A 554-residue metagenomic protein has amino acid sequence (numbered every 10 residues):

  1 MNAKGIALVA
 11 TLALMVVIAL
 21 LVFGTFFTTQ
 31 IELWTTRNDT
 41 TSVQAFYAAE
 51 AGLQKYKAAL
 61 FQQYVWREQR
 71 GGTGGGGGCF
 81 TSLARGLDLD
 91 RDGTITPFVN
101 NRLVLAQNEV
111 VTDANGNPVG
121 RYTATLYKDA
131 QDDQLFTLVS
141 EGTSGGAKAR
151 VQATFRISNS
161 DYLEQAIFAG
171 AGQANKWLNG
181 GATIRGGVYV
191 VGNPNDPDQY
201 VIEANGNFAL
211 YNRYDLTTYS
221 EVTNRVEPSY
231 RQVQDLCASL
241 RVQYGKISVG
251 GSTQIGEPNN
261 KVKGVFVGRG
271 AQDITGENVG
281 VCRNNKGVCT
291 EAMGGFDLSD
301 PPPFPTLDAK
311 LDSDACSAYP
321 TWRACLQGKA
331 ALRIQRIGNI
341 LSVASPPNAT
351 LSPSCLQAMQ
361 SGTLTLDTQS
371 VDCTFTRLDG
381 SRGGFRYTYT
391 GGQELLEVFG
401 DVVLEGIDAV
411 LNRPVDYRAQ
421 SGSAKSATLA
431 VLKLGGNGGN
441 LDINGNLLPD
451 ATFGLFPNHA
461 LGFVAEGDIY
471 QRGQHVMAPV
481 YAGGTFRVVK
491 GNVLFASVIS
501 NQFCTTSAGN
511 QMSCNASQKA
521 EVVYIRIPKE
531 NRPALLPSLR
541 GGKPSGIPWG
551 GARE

Functional and structural regions predicted by a protein language model:
N2-A171, G192, Y524, K529-E554: Beta-strand/loop motifs with alternating small/hydrophobic and polar/acidic residues, enriched in the first structured
D39, F98-T112, L178-G181, Y200 (+10 more regions): Low-complexity, repetitive regions of proteins mediating host interaction that are extracellular, surface-exposed
G120-A330, L434-N440, N444-N446, F456-P457 (+2 more regions): Short, ordered "entry" segments at domain starts
R156-S160, Q393, V415, A419-S421: Short boundary motifs at domain starts and secondary-structure transition points
G170-N179, G186, G192, A324-L326 (+4 more regions): Extracellular beta-sheet-rich ligand-binding/adhesion modules
Q393, F399, A424-S426, N458 (+1 more regions): A general structural motif
P414-A424, L429-V431, G435-P457: Sequence/structural signature of small/polar-enriched beta-strand/turn repeats that build beta-strand-rich repeat
